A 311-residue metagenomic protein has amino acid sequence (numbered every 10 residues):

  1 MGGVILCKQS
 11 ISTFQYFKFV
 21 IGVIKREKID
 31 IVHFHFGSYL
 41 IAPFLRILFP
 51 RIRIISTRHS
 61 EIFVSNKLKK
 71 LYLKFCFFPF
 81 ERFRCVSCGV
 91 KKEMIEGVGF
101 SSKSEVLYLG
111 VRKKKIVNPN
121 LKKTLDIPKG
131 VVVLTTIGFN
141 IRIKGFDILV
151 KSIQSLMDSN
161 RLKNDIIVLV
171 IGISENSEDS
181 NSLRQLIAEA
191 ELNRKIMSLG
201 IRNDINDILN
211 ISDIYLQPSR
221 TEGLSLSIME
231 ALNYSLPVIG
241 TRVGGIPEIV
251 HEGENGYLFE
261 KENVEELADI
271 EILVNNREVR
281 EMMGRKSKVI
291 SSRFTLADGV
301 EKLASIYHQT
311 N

Functional and structural regions predicted by a protein language model:
I55-V86, V98-G99: A conserved, positively charged/aromatic
F80-V106, V111: A short, active-site helix/loop in glycosyltransferases that binds the activated sugar's phosphate group
K115-I127, L183-R184: A short helix/loop element that forms part of the nucleotide-sugar donor recognition site in Leloir-type
P128-K144, V150-I153: Conserved donor-binding/catalytic core segment of Leloir-type glycosyltransferases
I137, I167-N181: Glycosyltransferase donor-sugar binding loop
I201, R220: Aromatic "clamp/platform" in nucleotide-sugar-dependent glycosyltransferases that forms part of the donor/acceptor
P237-G240, V250: Short hydrophobic beta-strand element within catalytic cores of glycosyltransferases and related nucleotide-activated
E252-G253, Y257-V264, I272-E278: Conserved acidic donor-binding segment of nucleotide-sugar-dependent glycosyltransferases
